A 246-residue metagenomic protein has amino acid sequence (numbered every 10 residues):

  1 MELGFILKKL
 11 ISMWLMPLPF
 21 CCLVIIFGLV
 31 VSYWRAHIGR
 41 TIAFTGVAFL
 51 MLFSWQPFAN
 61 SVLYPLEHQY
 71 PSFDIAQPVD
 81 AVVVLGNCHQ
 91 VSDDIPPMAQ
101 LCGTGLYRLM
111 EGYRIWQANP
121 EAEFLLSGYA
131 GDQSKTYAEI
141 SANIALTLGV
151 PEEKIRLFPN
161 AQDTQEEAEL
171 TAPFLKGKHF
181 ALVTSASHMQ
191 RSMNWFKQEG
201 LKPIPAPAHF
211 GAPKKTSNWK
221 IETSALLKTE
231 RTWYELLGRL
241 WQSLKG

Functional and structural regions predicted by a protein language model:
M1-S32: Membrane-embedded alpha-helical segments of integral membrane proteins
L3-I11, F58, V62-L66, W233-L240: Hydrophobic alpha-helical segments of integral membrane proteins, encompassing both true transmembrane helices
M13-L15, F53, S61: Hydrophobic alpha-helical transmembrane segments of integral membrane proteins, especially lipid-exposed positions
G28-S32, L50, S54, Q242: Structural signal for membrane-spanning alpha-helices in multi-pass inner-membrane proteins, emphasizing helix cores
V31-R40: Membrane-interface helix-boundary motifs at transmembrane edges
I42-Q56: Hydrophobic membrane-insertion alpha-helices, especially the h-region of bacterial N-terminal signal peptides
Q56-L226: A structural signal for short, hydrophobic/glycine-enriched beta-strand patches
I221-G246: Structured C-terminal subdomain patch of bacterial secreted/periplasmic proteins
